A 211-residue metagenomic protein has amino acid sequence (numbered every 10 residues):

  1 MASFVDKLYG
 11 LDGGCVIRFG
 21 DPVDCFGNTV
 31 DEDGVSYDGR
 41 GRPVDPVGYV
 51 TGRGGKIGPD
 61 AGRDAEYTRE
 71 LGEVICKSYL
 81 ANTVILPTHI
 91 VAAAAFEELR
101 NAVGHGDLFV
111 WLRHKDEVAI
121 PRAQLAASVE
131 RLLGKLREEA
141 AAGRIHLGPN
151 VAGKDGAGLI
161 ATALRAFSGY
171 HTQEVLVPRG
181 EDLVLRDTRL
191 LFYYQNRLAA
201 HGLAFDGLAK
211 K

Functional and structural regions predicted by a protein language model:
M1-K211: Membrane-interfacial terminal anchoring regions of lipid-handling membrane enzymes
